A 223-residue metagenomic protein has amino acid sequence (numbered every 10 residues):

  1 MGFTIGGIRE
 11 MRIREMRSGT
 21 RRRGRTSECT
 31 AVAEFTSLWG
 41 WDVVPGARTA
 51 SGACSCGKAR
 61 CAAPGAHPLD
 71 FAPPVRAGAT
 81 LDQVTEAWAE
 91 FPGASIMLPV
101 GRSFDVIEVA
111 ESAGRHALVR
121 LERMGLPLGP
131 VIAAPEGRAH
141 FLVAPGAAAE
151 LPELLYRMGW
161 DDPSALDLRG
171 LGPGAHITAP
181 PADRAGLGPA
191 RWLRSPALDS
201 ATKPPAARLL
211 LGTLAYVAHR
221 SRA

Functional and structural regions predicted by a protein language model:
G2-E136, G146, A197-A223: Signature for HUH/AEP ssDNA processing cores
G129-R138, S164-L171: A generic structural motif
F141: Catalytic core of tubulin tyrosine ligase-like
G146-A223: DNA replication initiation modules
